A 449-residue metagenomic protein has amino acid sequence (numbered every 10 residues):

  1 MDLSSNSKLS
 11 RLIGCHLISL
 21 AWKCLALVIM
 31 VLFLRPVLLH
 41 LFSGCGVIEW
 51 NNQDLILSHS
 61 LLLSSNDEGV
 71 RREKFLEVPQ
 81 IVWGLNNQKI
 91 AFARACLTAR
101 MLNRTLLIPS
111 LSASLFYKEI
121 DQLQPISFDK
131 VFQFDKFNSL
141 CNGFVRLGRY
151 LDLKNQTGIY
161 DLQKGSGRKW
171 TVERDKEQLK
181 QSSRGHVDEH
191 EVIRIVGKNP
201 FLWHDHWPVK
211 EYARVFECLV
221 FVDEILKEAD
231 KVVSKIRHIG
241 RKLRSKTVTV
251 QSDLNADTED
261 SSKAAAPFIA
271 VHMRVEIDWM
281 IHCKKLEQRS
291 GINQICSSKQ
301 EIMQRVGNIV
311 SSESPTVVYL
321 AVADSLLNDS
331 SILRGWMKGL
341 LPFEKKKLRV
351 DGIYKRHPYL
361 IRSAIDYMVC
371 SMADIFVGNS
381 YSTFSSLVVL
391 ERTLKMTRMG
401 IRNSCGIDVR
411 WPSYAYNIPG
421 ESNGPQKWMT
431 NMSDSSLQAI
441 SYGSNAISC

Functional and structural regions predicted by a protein language model:
D2-C449: N-terminal targeting/anchoring "stem" of glycan-biosynthesis enzymes
